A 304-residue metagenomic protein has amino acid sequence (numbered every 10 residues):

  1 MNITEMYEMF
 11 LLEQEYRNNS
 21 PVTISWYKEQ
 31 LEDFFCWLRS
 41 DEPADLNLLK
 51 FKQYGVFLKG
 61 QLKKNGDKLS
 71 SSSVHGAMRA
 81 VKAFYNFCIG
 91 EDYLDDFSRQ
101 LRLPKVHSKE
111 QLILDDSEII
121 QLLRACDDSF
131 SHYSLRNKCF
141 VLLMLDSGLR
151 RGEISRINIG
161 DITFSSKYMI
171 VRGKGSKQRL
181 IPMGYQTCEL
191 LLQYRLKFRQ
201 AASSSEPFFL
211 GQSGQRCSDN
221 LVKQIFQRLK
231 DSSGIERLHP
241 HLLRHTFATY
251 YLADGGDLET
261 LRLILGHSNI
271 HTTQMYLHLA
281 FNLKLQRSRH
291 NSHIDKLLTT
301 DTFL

Functional and structural regions predicted by a protein language model:
M1-L304: Conserved catalytic core of the tyrosine transesterase superfamily
